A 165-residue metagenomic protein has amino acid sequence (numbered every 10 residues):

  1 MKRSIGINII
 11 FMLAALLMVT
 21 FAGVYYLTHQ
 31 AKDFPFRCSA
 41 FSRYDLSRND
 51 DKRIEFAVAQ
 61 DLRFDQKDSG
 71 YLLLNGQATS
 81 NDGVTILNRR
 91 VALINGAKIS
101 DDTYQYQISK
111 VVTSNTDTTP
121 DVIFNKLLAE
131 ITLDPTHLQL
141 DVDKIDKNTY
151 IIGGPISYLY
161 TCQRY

Functional and structural regions predicted by a protein language model:
S4-Y25: Hydrophobic membrane-insertion alpha-helices, especially the h-region of bacterial N-terminal signal peptides
A22-F36: Aromatic-capped interface at the extracytoplasmic side of an N-terminal signal-anchor transmembrane helix
K32-R53: Tryptophan-anchored aromatic micro-motifs
D33-S39, K67-L73, T103-Q105, I145-I151: Short, hydrophobic/aromatic-rich segments at coil-to-beta transitions
C38-S42, E55, R89-V91, I99-D101 (+1 more regions): Extended beta-sheet lipid-handling architectures
S39-L46, L73-T79, I108-T113: Generic short beta-strand segments
S47-I99: Extracytoplasmic/periplasmic/luminal assembly and interaction segments in envelope/secretory/respiratory proteins
N95-Y165: Non-cytosolic head/periplasmic domains of membrane-anchored proteins
